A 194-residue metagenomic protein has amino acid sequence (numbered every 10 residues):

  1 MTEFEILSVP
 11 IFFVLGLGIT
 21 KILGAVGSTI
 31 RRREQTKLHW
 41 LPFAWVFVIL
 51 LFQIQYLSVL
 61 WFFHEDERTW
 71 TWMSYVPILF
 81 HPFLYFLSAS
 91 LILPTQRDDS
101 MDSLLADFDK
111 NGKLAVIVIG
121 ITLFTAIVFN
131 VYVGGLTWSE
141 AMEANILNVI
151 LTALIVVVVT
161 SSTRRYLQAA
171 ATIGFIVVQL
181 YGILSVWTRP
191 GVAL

Functional and structural regions predicted by a protein language model:
M1-T20: Hydrophobic transmembrane alpha-helical segments in integral membrane proteins
T20-S28: Short helix-terminus and kink motifs of transmembrane alpha helices, predominantly at the cytoplasmic interface
S28-P42, E65-T69, D98-D109, T160-A171: Membrane-interface helix-boundary motifs at transmembrane edges
W40-F63: A generic, lipid-embedded transmembrane alpha helix
W61-S90: Alpha-helical transmembrane-segment detector that highlights a single hydrophobic TM helix and its immediate
H81-N148: Membrane-proximal helix-loop-helix units in multi-pass membrane proteins
I117-A126, W138-S161, Q168-Y181: Alpha-helical membrane segments in multi-pass integral membrane proteins
Y181-L194: Juxtamembrane boundary at the C-terminal end of a transmembrane helix
